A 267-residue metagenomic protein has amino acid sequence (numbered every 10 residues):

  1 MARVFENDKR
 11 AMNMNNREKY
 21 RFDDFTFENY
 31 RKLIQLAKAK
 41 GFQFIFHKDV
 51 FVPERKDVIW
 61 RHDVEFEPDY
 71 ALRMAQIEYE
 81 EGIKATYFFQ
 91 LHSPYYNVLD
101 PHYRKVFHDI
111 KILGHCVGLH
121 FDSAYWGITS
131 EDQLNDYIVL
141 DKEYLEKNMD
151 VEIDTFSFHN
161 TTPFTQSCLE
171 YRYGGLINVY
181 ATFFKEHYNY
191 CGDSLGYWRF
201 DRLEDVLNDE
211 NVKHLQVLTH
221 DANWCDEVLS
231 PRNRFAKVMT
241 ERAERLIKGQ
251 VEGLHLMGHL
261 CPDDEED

Functional and structural regions predicted by a protein language model:
M1-R61, E65-T86, Q90-H102, I112-L113 (+2 more regions): Terminal accessory/targeting
V106-G118: Short coil-to-beta-strand
L119-S123: A short small-residue
